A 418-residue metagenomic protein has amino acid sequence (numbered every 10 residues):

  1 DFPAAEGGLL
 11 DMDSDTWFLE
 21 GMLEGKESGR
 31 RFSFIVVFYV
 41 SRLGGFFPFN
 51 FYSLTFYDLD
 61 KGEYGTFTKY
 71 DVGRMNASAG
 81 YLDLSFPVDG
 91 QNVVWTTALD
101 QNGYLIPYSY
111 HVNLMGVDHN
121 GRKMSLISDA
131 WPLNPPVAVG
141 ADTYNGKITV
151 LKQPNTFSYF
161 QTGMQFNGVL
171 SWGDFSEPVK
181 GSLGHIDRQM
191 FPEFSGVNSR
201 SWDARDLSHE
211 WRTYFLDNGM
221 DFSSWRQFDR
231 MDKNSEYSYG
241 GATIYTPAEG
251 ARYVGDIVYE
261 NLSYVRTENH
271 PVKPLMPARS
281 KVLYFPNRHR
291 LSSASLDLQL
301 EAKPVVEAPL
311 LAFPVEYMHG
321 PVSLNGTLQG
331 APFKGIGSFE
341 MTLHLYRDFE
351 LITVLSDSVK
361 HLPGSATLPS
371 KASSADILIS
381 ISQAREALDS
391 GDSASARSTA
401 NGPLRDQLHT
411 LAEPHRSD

Functional and structural regions predicted by a protein language model:
D1-R347: Structured soluble/peripheral alpha/beta segments that form catalytic or ligand/cofactor-binding pockets
R347-D418: Soluble extracellular-acting proteins and domains
